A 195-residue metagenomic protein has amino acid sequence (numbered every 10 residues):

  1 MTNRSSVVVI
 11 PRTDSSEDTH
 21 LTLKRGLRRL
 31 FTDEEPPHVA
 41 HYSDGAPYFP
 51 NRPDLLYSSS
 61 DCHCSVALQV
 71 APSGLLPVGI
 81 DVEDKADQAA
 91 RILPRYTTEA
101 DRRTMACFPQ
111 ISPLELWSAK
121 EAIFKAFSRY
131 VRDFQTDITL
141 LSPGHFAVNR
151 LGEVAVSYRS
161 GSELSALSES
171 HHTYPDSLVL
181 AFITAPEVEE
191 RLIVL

Functional and structural regions predicted by a protein language model:
M1-L195: Core catalytic alpha/beta fold that binds nucleotide/phospho-ligands
